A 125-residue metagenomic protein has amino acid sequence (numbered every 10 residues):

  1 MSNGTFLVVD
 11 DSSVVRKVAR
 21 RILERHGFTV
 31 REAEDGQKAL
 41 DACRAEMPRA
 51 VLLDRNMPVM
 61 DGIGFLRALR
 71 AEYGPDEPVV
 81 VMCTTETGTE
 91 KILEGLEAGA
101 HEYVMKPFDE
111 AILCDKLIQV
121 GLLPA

Functional and structural regions predicted by a protein language model:
K17-R25: Charged docking surfaces used in two-component/phosphorelay signaling
G27-E34, A42: Short hydrophobic/Thr-rich beta-strand motif most characteristic of the beta2 strand and flanking loop of CheY-like
A33-Q37, I92, E110: Conserved Asp/Asn-Gly motif in the active-site loop of CheY-like receiver
D35-K38, D61-R67: Acidic catalytic/metal-coordinating carboxylates
E46-L52: Active-site beta3 strand of CheY-like receiver
M57: Receiver (REC) domain active-site loop signature in two-component systems and cognate sites in sensor histidine kinases
G64, T87-M105, D115: Alpha4 helix (beta4-alpha4-beta5 surface) of REC/receiver domains from two-component response regulators
